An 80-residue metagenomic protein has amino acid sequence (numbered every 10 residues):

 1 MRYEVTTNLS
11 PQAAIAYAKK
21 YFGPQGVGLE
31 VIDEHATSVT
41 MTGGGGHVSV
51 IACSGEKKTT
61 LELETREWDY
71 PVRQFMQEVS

Functional and structural regions predicted by a protein language model:
M1-V31: Terminal, regulation- and interaction-focused segments at domain boundaries
R2-E4, S38-M41: Mature extracytoplasmic or otherwise solvent-exposed domains
N8, Q12, S38-V39, V48 (+1 more regions): A broad, structure-centric signal for solvent-exposed, well-ordered loop/edge residues that line or flank functional
Y17, V39-G44: Short, functional N-terminal and low-complexity linear motifs
D33-S38, K57: Ser/Thr- and Asn-enriched, surface-exposed coil loops between beta-strands
T42-S80: Beta-strand/loop substructures that line and gate deep hydrophobic ligand-binding cavities in soluble
